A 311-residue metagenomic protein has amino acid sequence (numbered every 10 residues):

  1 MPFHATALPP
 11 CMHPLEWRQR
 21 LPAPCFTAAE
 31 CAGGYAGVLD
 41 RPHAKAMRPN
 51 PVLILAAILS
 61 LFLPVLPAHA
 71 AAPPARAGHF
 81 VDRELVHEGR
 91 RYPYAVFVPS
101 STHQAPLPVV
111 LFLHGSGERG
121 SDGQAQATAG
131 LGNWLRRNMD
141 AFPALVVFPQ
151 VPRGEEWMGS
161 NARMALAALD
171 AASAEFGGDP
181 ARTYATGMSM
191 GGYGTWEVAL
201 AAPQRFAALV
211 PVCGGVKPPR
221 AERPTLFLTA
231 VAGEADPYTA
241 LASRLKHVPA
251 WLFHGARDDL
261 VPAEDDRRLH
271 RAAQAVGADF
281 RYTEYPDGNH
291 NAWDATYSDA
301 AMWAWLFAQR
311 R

Functional and structural regions predicted by a protein language model:
I54-P64: Bacterial N-terminal signal peptides
A68-V109, T186-M188, G233, R267-R271 (+3 more regions): A domain-start/cap signature at the N-terminus of enzymes
S101, A105, G154-M190, P203: Gly/Ser-rich "nucleophile elbow"/oxyanion-hole loop immediately N-terminal to the catalytic nucleophile in hydrolases
V109, S116-L166: Active-site machinery of serine-nucleophile hydrolases
L113-G115, H254: The conserved beta1-alpha1 loop
A181-L228, A232-L241: Primarily recognizes the serine-hydrolase "nucleophile elbow" in alpha/beta-hydrolase and SGNH/GDSL folds
G215-Y297: The feature captures the conserved acid-bearing segment of alpha/beta-hydrolase catalytic domains
